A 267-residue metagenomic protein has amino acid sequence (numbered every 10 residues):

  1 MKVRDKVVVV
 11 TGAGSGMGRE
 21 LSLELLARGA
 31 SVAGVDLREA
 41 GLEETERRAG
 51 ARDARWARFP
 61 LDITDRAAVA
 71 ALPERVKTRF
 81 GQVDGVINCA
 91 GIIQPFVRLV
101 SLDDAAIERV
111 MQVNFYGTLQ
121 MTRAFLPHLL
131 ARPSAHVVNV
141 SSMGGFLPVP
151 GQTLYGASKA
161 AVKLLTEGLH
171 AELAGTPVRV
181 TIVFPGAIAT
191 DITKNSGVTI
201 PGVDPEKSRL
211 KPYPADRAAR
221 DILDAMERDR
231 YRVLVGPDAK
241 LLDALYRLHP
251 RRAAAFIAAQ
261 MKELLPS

Functional and structural regions predicted by a protein language model:
V7, G14-G16: Conserved glycine-rich cofactor-binding loop
R28-E44: Conserved glycine-rich Rossmann-like NAD(P)H-binding loop of the short-chain dehydrogenase/reductase
E39-A40, F59-A71, D104: The beta1-alpha1 cofactor-binding region of Rossmann-like NAD(H)/NADP(H)-dependent oxidoreductases
V97-L99, D103-E108: Substrate-binding pocket helix/loop in short-chain dehydrogenase/reductase
T122, S158: Active-site helix of classical SDR
S142: Residue(s) in the substrate-gating loop at a strand-loop-helix junction that position the organic substrate next
A174-P237: SDR active-site lid
